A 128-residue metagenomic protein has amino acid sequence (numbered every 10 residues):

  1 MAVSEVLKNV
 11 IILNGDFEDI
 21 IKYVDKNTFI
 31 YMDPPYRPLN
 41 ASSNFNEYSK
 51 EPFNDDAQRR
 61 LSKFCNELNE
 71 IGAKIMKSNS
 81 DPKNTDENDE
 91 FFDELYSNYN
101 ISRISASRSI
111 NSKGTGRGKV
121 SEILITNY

Functional and structural regions predicted by a protein language model:
M1-N46, R60: SAM-dependent nucleic-acid methyltransferase catalytic core
I11-G15, P52-R59, G116-K119: Conserved phosphate-coordination/catalytic loops
I21, P38-A41, K83-E87, N111-S112: Short catalytic/ligand-binding loop motif for oxyanion handling, primarily in non-cytosolic enzymes, centered on
N27-T28, N44-E47, E90-F92, R117-G118: Short, glycine/charged-enriched secondary-structure capping and boundary segments
P35, S80, Y128: Anionic group-transfer/hydrolysis microenvironments
R37-G72: SAM-dependent methyltransferase catalytic-core segment centered on the flexible catalytic loop and adjoining short
Q58-S107: Conserved Class I SAM-dependent methyltransferase catalytic core
L95-Y128: Class I S-adenosyl-L-methionine
